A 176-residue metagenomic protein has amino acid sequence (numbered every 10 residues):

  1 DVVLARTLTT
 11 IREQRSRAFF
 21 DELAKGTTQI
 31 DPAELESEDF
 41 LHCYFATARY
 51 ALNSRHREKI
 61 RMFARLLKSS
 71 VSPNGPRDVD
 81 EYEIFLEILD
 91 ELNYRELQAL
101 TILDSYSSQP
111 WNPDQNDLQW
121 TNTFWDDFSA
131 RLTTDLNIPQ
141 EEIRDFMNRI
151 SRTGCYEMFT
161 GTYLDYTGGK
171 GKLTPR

Functional and structural regions predicted by a protein language model:
D1-L23: Membrane-inserting effector segments that mediate pore formation, membrane fusion, or transient membrane insertion
V2-T9, E34, R49, N53 (+4 more regions): Residues at structural and domain junctions
A18-Y82, I88-E91: Amphipathic, membrane-inserting segments
I60-R176: Long, helix-rich, hydrophobic modules that act as membrane-proximal anchors or helical bundle/coiled-coil regulators
